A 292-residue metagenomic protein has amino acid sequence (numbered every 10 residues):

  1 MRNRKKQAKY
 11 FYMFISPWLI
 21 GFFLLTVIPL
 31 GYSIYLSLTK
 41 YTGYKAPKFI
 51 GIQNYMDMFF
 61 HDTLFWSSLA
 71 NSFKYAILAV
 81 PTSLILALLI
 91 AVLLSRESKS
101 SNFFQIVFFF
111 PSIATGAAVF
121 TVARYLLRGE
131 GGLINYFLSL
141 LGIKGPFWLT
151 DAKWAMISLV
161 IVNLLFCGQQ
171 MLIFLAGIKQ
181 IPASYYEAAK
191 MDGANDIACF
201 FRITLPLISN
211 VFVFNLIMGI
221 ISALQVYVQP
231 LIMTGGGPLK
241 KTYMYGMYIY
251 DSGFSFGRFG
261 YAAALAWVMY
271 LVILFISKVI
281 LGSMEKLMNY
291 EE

Functional and structural regions predicted by a protein language model:
N3-E292: A structural signal for multi-pass alpha-helical bundles of membrane permease subunits that mediate small-molecule
